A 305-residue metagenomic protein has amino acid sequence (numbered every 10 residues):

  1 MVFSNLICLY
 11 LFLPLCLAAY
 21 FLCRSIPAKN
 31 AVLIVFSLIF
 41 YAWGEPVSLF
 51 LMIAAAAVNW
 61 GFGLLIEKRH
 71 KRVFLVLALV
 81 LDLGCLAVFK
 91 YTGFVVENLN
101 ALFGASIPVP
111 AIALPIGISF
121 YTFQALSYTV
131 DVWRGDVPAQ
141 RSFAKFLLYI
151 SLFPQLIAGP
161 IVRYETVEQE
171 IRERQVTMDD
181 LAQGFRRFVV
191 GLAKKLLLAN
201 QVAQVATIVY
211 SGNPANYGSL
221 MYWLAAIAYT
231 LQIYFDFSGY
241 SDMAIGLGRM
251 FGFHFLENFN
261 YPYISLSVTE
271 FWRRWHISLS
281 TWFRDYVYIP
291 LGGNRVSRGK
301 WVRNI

Functional and structural regions predicted by a protein language model:
M1-I305: Membrane-embedded transmembrane alpha-helical bundles that form the catalytic cores of multi-pass lipid-modifying
